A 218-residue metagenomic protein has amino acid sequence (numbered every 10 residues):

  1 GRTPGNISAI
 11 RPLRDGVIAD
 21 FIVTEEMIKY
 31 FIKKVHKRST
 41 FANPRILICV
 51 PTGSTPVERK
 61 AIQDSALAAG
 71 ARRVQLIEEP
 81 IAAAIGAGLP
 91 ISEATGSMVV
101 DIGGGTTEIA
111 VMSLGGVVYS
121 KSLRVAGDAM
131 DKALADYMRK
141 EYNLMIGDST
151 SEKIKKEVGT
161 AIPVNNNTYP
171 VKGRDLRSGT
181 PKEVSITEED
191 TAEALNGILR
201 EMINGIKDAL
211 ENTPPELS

Functional and structural regions predicted by a protein language model:
G1-I102, A110-S218: Nucleotide/phosphate-binding catalytic cleft detector across ATP-hydrolyzing and phosphate-transferring enzymes
G105: Conserved Rossmann-like nucleotide-cofactor binding loop
